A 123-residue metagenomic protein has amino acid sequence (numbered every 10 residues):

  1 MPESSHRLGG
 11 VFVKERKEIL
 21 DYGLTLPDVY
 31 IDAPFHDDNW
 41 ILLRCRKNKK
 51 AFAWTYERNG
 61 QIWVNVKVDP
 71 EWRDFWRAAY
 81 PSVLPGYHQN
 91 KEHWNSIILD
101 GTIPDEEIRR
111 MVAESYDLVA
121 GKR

Functional and structural regions predicted by a protein language model:
P2-R123: Charge-dense, helix-prone N-terminal extensions
